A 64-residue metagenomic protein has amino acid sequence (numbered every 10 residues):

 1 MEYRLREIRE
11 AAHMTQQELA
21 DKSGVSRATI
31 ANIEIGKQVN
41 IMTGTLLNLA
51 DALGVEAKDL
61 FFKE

Functional and structural regions predicted by a protein language model:
M1-A11: A short, Lys/Arg-rich alpha-helix, primarily the initiator
R6, Q17, L47: Residues within the helices of the helix-turn-helix
I8, K22, I33, K63: Residues in the recognition helix of alpha-helical DNA-binding motifs
R9, A20, A50: The alpha-helix within a helix-turn-helix
M14-N32: Short alpha-helical DNA-recognition segment
K37-D51: Short, basic-rich loop-to-helix N-cap that marks the start of a DNA-contacting helix
I41, G54-E64: Short C-terminal boundary/hinge segments that cap the last helix of small helical domains
